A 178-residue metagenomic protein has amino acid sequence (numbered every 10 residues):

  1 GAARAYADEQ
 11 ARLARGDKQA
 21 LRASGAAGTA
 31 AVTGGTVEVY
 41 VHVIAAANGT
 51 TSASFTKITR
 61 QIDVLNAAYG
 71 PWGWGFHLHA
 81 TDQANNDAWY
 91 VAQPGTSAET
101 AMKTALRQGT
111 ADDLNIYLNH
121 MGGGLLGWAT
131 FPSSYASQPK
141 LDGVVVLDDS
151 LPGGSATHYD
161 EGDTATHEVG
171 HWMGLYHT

Functional and structural regions predicted by a protein language model:
G1-L114, L118-G123: Propeptide-to-catalytic entry region of secreted or membrane-anchored zinc metalloproteases
T104-T178: Active-site-proximal segment of zinc-dependent metalloprotease catalytic domains
